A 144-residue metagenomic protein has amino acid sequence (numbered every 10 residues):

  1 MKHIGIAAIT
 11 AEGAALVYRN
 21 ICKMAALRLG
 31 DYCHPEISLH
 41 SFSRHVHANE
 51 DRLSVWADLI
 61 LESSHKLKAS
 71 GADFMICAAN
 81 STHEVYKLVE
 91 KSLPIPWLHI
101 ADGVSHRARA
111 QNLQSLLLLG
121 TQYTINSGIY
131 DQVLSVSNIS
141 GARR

Functional and structural regions predicted by a protein language model:
M1-R144: Non-catalytic structural scaffold of enzyme domains
